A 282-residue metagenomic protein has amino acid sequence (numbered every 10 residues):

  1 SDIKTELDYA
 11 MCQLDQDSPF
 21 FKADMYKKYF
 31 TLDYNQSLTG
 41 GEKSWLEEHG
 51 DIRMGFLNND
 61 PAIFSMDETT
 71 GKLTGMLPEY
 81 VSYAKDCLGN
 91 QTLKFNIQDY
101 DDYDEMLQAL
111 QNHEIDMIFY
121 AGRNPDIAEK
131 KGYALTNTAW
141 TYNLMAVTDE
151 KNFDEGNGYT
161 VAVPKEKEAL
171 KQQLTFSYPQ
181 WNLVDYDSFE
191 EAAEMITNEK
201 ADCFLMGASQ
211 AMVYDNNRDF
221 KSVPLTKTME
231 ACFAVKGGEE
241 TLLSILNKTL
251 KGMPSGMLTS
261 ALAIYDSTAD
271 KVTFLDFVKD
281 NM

Functional and structural regions predicted by a protein language model:
S1, E68, D126-Y142, V213-G238: Ligand-binding "clamshell"
S1-G41, P78-L88, E150-T175, Q210 (+1 more regions): Extended ligand-binding regions for polar small-molecule ligands
I3, L7, G41-K131, G158 (+5 more regions): Extracytoplasmic small-molecule ligand-binding "clamshell" domains of the periplasmic binding protein/Venus flytrap
Y29-Y34, N96, M145, W181-V184: Short, flexible loop segments at the rims of nucleotide/cofactor-binding pockets, characterized by
R53-N59, Y133-E155, K165, C232-G237: Hydrophobic/proline-rich hinge and linker segments of small-molecule sensing/allosteric domains, predominantly
L93-K94, T138, L183, F220-V223 (+1 more regions): Secondary-structure boundary/capping residues
Y142-E150, N157-T226: Membrane-proximal low-complexity regions enriched in glycine and acidic/polar residues
K279-M282: Selective detector of the "anchor" transmembrane alpha-helix that sits immediately C-terminal
